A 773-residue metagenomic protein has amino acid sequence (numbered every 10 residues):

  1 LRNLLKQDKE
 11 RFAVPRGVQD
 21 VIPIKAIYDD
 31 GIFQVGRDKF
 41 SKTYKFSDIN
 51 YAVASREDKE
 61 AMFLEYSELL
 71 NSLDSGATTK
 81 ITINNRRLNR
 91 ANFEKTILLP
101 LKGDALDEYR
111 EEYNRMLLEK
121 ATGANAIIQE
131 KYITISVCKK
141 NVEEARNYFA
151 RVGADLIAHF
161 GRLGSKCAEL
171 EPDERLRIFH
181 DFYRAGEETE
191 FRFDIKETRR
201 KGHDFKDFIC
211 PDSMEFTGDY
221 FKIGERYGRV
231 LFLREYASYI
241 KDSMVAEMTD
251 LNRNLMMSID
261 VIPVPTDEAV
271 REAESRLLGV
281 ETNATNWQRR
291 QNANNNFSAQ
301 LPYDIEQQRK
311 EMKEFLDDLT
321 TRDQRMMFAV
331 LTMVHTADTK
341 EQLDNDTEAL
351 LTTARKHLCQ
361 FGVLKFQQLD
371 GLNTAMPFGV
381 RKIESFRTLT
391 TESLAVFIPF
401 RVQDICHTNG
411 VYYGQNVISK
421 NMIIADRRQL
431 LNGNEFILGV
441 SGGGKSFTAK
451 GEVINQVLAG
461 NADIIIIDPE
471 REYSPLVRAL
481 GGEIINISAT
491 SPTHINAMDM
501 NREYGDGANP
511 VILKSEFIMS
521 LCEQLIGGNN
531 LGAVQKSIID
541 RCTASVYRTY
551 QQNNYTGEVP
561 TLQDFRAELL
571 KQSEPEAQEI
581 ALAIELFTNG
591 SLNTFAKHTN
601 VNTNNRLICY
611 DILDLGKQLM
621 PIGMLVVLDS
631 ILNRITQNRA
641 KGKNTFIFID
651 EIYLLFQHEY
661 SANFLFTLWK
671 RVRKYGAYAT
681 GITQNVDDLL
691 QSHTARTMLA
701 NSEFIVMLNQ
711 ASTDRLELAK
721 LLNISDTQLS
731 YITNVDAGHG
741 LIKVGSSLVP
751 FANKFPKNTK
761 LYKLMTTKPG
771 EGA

Functional and structural regions predicted by a protein language model:
L1-F400: Extended, folded cores of ATP/NTP-driven motor/assembly subunits in large transport and secretion machines
I49-N50, R56-S75, R86, T249 (+10 more regions): P-loop NTPase motor domains
I437: Hydrophobic anchor at the beta1->P-loop junction of P-loop NTPases
K445: Conserved lysine of the Walker
T448: Hydrophobic positions on the alpha1 helix immediately C-terminal to the Walker A/P-loop
N455-I465: Post-Walker A helix-loop "phosphate-sensing" segment adjacent to the P-loop in P-loop NTPases
G481-I485, T694-M707: A short helix-turn-beta junction within AAA+ P-loop NTPase domains corresponding to the substrate/partner-engaging
L722-A773: Conserved P-loop NTPase
